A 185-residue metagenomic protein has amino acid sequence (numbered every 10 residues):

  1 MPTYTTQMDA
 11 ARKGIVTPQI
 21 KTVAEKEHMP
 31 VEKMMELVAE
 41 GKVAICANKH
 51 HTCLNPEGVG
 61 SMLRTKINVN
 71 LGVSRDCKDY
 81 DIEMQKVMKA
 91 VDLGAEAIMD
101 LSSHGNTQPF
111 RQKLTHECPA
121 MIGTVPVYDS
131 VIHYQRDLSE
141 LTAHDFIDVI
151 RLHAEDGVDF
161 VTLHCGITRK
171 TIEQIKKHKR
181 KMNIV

Functional and structural regions predicted by a protein language model:
T3-V185: Alpha/beta enzyme core
